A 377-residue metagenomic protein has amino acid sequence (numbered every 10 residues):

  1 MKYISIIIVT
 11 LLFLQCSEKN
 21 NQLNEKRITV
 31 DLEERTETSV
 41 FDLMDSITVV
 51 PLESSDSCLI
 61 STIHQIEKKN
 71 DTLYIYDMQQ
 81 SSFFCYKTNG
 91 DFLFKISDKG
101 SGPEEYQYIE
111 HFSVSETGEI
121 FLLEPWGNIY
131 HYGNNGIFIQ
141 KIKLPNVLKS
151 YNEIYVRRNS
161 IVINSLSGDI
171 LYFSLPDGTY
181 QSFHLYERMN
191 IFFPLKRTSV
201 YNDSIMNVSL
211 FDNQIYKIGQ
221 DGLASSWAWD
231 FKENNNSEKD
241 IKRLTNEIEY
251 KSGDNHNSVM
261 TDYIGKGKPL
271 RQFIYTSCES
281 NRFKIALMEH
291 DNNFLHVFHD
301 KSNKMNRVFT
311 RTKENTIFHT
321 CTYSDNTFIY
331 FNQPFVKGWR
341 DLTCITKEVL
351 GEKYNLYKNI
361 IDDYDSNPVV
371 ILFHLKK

Functional and structural regions predicted by a protein language model:
L14-Q15: C-terminal motif of bacterial Sec signal peptides marking the signal peptidase cleavage site
N20-E53: Blade/loop signatures of beta-propeller domains
T29, T72-D77, G118-E124, N159-L166 (+3 more regions): Short beta-strand elements that form the blades of beta-propeller/WD-repeat-like and other beta-sheet-rich scaffold
I47-S81: Beta-strand-rich domains and repeat architectures in extracellular enzymes and scaffolds, especially beta-propellers
E53-C58, D91-T117, E124: Blade-loop segments of beta-propeller domains
D56, S97-E105, L144-S150, Y186-I191 (+2 more regions): Short coil/turn segments at the loop-to-beta-strand junctions that recur within blades of beta-propeller repeat folds
T62-Q65, Y106-H111, V147-V156, N190-T198 (+2 more regions): Repeated scaffold domains used in trafficking and secretory/extracellular systems, primarily beta-propellers
A228-K242, K301-D325: Conserved blade-ending motifs and adjacent loop-strand segments that build the rim/top face of beta-propeller domains
